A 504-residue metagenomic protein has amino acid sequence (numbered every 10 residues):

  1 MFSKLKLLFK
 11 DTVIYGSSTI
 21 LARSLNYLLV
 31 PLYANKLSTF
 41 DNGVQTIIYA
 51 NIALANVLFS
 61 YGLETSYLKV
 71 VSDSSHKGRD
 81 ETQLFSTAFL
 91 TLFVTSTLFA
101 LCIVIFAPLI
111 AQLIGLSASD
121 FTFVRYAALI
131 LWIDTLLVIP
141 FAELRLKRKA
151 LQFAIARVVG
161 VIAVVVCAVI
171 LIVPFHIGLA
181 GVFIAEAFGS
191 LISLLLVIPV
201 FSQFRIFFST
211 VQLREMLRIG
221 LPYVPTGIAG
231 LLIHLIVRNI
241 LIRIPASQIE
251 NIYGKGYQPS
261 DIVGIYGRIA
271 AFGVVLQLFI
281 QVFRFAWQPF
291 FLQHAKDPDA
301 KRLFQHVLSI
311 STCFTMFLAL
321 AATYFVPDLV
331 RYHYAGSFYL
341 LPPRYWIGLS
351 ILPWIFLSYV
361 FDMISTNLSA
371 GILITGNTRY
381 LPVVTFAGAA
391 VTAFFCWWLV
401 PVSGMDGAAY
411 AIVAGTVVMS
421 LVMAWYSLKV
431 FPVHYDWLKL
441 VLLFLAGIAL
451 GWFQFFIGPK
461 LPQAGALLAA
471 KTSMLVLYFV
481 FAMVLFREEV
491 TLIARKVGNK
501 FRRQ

Functional and structural regions predicted by a protein language model:
M1-L8, L179, L195-L235, A286 (+4 more regions): Interhelical loop/hinge segments that connect adjacent transmembrane helices in multipass membrane
M1-Y27, R79-T82, S86, T210-T226 (+2 more regions): N-terminal membrane topogenesis motif
F2, F455-Q504: Membrane-proximal transmembrane or re-entrant/amphipathic helices at the cytosolic face
S3-T65, S96-V104, I130, V161-V165 (+2 more regions): Signature of the first transmembrane helix
D11-N26, V30, G160, V182-S193 (+5 more regions): Transmembrane helical elements of multi-pass membrane transporters/channels
S72-F89, I265-T385: Specific pore-lining/lateral-gate transmembrane helices of multi-pass inner-membrane transport and insertion machines
R125, I155-S202, E215-I219, Y223-T226 (+5 more regions): Hydrophobic alpha-helical transmembrane segments
I133-A156, F201-F204, L292, P353-A387 (+1 more regions): Membrane-interface junctions at transmembrane-helix termini in multi-pass inner-membrane proteins
